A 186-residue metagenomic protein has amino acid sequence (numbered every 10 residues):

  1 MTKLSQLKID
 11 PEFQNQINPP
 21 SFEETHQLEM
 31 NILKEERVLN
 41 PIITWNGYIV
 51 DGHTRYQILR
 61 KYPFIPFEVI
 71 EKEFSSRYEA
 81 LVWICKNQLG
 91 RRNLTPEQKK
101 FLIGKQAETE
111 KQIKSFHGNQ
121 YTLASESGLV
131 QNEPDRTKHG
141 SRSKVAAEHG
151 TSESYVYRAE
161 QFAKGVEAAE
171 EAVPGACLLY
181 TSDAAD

Functional and structural regions predicted by a protein language model:
M1-K72, E79-N93: Short, charged/polar connector segments at secondary-structure boundaries
Q14-I17, M30, L39, V50 (+5 more regions): Intrinsic-disorder/low-complexity regions
K72-E73, A159: Residue-level "edge-of-site" marker
F74-S75, H139: Conserved aromatic
R91-L179: Alpha-helical interaction elements
Y180-D186: Conserved small/polar residues in nucleotide/adenosyl-binding loops
